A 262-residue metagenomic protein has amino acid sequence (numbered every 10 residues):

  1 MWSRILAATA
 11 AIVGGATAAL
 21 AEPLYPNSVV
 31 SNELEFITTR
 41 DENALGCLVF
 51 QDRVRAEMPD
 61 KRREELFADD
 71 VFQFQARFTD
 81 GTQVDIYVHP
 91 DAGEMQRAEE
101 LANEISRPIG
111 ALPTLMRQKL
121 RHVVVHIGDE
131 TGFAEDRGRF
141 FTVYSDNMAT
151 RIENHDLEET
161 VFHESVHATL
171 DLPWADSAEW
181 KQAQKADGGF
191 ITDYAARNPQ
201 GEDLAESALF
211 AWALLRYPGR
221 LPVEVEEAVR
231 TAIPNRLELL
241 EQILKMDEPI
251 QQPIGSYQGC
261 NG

Functional and structural regions predicted by a protein language model:
M1-L6: Bacterial N-terminal signal peptides that target proteins for export
A7-G15: Bacterial N-terminal signal peptides
A18-A21: Boundary at the C-terminal end of the N-terminal hydrophobic targeting segment
T38-F140: Auxiliary, metal-adjacent structural segments of Zn-dependent hydrolase domains
A134-G138, T169-Q184: A structural motif
S145-V161: Short pre-active-site segment immediately N-terminal to the catalytic Zn-binding motif
E158-P173, A205: Active-site recognition of the HExxH zinc-binding catalytic motif
K185-G262: Metalloprotease/metallohydrolase-associated module, dominated by Zn2+-dependent proteases
